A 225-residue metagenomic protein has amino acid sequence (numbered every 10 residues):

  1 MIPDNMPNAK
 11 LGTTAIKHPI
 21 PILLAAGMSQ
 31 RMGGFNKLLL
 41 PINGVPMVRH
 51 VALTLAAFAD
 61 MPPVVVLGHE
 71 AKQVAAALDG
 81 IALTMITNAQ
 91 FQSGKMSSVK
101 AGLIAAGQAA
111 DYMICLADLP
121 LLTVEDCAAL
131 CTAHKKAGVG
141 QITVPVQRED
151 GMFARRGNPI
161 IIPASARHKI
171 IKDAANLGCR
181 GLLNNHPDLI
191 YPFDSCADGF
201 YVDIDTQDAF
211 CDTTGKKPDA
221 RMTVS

Functional and structural regions predicted by a protein language model:
I2, G27, H50, P63 (+4 more regions): Structured catalytic cores of enzymes that bind and process phosphorylated ligands/cofactors
I2-P21, H168, A174-S225: Conserved alpha/beta core of the MobA/IspD/sugar-nucleotide pyrophosphorylase nucleotidyltransferase superfamily
I16-H69, A75: N-terminal glycine-rich phosphate-binding loop and ensuing alpha1 helix
F35, A59, D79-A82, H186: Short, structured coil segments at secondary-structure junctions
L38, P62, T84, L189-Y191 (+1 more regions): Conserved beta-strand segments of alpha/beta enzyme cores
H50, Q73, S97-A101, A129 (+1 more regions): Alpha-helical elements of Rossmann-like donor-binding domains used by nucleotide-donor carbohydrate transfer enzymes
A82-S93: Conserved donor nucleotide-binding strand/loop of the catalytic core
Q92-A164, H168-K169: Conserved beta-loop-beta/alpha segment of the NTase-like Rossmann-fold superfamily that binds/positions NTPs
